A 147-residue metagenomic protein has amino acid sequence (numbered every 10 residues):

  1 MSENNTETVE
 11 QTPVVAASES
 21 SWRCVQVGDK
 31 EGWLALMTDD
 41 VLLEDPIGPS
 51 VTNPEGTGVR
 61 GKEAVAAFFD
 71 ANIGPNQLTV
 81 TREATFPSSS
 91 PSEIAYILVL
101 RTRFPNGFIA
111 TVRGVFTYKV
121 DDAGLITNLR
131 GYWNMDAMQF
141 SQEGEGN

Functional and structural regions predicted by a protein language model:
M1-A35, D39, G144-N147: Short, low-complexity N-terminal intrinsically disordered segments enriched in polar/charged residues
S2-V9, D70-N147: A beta-strand edge to alpha-helix "cap/lid" segment located at domain peripheries
P13, A17, G61-A64, A110: Soluble or luminal CAZymes and related metallo-dependent hydrolases
S18, V25, M37, V65 (+3 more regions): Hydrophobic alpha-helical core bundles mediating ligand binding, dimerization, or RNAP-core interactions
S21, W33, V41, G61 (+5 more regions): Hydrophobic pocket/interface hotspot
Q26, V59, V112: Short glycine/serine/threonine-biased micro-segments
K30-G32, T38-S92: A solvent-exposed, acidic/Ser-Thr-rich amphipathic alpha-helical stretch
